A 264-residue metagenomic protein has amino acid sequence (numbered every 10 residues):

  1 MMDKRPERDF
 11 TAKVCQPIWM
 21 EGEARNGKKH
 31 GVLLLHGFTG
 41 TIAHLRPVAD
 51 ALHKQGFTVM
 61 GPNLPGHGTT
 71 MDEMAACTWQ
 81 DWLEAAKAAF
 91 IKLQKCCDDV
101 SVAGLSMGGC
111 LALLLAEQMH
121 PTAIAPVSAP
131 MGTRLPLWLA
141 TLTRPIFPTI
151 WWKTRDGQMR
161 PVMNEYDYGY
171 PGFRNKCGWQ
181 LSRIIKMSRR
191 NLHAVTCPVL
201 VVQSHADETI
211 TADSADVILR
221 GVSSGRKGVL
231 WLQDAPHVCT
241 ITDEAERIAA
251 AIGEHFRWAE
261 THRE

Functional and structural regions predicted by a protein language model:
V48, C197, T211-R220, W231: Short alpha-helix in the alpha/beta-hydrolase fold that links the catalytic acid
A49-M71: Conserved alpha/beta-hydrolase
T70-S101: Catalytic nucleophile-loop/oxyanion-hole region of alpha/beta-hydrolase and closely related hydrolase-like folds
G104-G108, A112: Gly/Ala-rich beta-loop-alpha elbow adjacent to hydrolase catalytic centers
A125-L135: Active-site nucleophile loop of the alpha/beta-hydrolase fold
V195, V201-Q203, D207: Short beta-strand/loop motif that positions the catalytic acidic residue of the alpha/beta-hydrolase fold
D216, R220-V238, A245: Catalytic histidine neighborhood in serine/cysteine hydrolases with alpha/beta-hydrolase-type architecture
Q233-E264: Catalytic active-site module of serine/aspartate enzymes centered on a nucleophile-bearing elbow/loop
